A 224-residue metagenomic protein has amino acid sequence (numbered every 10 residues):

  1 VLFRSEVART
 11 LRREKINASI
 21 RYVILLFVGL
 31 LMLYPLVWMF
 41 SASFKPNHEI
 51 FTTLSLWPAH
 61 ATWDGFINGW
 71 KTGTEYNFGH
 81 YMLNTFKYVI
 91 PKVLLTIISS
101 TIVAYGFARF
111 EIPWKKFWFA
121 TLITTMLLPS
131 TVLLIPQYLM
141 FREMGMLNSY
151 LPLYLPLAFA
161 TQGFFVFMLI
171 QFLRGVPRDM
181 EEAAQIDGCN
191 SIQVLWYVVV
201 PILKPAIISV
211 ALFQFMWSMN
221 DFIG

Functional and structural regions predicted by a protein language model:
V1-L2: Short, small-residue-biased leader/transition segments that mark boundaries at the very start of proteins
S5-E6: Start-transfer (signal-anchor) and selected internal transmembrane alpha helices of multi-pass inner/ER membrane
R9-R13, N17-G224: A structural signal for multi-pass alpha-helical bundles of membrane permease subunits that mediate small-molecule
